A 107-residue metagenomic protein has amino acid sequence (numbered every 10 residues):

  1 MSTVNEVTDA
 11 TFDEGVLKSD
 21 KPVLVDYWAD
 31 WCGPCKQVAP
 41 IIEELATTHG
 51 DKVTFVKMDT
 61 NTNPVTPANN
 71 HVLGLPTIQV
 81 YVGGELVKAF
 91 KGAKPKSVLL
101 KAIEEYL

Functional and structural regions predicted by a protein language model:
N5-V23: A short beta-strand-turn-helix
T8, D59-N61: Conserved acidic residues
D20-K21, Y27-W31, G74: Short pre-active-site segment immediately N-terminal to redox-active cysteine/selenocysteine motifs in thiol-based
D20-P22, A39-M58: Conserved helix-turn-beta segment immediately C-terminal to the redox Cys motif in thioredoxin-like folds
Y27-I41: Conserved redox-active cysteine motifs that mediate thiol-disulfide chemistry, especially di-cysteine Cys-X(1-2)-Cys
P64, N69-Q79: Structural micro-motif
G74, V80-L107: Non-catalytic, surface beta->alpha helical segment in thiol-disulfide oxidoreductase systems
